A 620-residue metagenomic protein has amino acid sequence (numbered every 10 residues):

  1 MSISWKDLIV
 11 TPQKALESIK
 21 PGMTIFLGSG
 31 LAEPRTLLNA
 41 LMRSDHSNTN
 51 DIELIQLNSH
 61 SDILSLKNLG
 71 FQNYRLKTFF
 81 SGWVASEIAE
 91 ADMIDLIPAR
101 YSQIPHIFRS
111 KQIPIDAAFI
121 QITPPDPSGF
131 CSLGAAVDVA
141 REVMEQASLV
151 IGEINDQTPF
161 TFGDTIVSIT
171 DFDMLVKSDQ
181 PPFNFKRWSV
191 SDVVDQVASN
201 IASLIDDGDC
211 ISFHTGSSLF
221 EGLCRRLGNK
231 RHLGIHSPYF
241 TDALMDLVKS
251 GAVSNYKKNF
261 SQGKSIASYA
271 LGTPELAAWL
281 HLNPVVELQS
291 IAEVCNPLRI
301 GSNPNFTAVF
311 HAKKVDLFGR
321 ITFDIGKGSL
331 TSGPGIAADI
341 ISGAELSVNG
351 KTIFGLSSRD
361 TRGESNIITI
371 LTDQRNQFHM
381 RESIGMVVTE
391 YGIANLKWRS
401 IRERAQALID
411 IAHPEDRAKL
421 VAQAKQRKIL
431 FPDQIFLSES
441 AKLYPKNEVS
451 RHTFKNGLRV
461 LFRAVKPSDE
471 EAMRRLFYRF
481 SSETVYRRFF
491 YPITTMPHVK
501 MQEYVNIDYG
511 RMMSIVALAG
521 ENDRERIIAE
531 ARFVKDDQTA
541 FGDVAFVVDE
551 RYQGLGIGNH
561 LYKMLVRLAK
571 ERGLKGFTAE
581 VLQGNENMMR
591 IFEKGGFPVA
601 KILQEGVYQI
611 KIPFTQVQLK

Functional and structural regions predicted by a protein language model:
M1-S438: Conserved alpha/beta enzyme-core scaffold
L443-K620: Long, contiguous binding/interaction regions
